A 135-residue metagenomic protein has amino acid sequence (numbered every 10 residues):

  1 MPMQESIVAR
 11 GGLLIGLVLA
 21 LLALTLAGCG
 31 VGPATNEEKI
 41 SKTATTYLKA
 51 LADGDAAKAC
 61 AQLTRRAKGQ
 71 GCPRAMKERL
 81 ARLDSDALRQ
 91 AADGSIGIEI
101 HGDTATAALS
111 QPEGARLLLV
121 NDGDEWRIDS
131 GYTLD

Functional and structural regions predicted by a protein language model:
P2-I7, G11-G12, G16-L17, L22-K49: Short, low-complexity N-terminal intrinsically disordered segments enriched in polar/charged residues
Q4, G32, A75, D122 (+1 more regions): Small disulfide-bonded, cysteine-rich extracellular recognition modules and tandem repeats
L22-T25, A61, A107: Short stretches within intrinsically disordered, low-complexity N-terminal or propeptide regions
A23-T25, A87, D122: Short, structurally constrained coil/turn elements that cap an alpha-helix or connect an alpha-helix to the following
N36, S41-I100: Short solvent-exposed beta->alpha transition segments
E99-A108: Short, hydrophobic/aromatic-rich segments at coil-to-beta transitions
A107, G114-D135: Short beta-strand edge/turn micro-motifs at domain boundaries
